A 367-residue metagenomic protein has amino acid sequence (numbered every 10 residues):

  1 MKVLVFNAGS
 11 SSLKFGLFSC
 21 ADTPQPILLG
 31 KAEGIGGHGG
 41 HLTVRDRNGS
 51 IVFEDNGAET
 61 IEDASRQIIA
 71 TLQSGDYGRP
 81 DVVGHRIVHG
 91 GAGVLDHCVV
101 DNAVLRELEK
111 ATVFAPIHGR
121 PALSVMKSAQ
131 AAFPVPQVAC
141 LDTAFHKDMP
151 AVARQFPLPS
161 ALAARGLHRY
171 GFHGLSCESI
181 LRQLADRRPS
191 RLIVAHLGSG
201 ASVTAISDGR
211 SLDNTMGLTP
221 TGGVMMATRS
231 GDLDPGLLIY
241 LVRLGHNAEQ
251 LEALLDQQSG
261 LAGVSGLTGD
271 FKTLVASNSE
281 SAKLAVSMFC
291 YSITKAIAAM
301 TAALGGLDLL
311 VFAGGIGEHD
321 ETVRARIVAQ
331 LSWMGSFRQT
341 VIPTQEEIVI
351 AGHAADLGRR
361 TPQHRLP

Functional and structural regions predicted by a protein language model:
M1-L4: Extreme N-terminal starter segment of soluble prokaryotic enzymes
S12-E59, G217: Short glycine-rich, Thr/Ser-proximal phosphate-binding strand/loop in the N-terminal lobe of ATP-dependent enzymes
I69-H118, P136-V138, A144-Q155: Short beta-strand-loop/turn "lid" adjacent to the catalytic site in phosphate-handling enzymes
F145-L241: Glycine-rich phosphate-binding loop of actin/hexokinase-like ATP-binding domains
D234-L267: Oxyanion-binding "anion nests"
A253, G260-A303: Adenine-nucleotide phosphate-binding core of ATP-dependent small-molecule kinases
D308-Q330: Glycine-rich phosphate-binding loops at beta-strand->alpha-helix junctions
F337-R365: Glycine-rich phosphate-binding/hydrolytic loop that grips phosphoryl groups
